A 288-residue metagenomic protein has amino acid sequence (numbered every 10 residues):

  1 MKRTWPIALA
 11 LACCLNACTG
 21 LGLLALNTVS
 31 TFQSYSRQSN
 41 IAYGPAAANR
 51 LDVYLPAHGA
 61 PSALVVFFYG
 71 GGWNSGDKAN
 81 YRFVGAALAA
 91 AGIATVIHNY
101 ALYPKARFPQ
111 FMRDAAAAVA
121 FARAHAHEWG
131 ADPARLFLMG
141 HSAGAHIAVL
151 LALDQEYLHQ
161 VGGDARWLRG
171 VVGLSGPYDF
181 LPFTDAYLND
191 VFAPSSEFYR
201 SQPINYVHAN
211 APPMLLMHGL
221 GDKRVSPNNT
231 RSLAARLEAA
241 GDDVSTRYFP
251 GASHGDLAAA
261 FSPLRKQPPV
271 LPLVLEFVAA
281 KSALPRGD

Functional and structural regions predicted by a protein language model:
T19-G59: N-terminal cap/lid segment of alpha/beta-hydrolase-fold proteins
S30, A46, G176-Y206, P212: Mobile cap/lid helix-loop segments that gate and shape the active-site cleft of serine hydrolases
P61-G71: Short beta-strand element of the alpha/beta-hydrolase
G76-N80, V84, V96-P133, P263-K266: Catalytic nucleophile-loop/oxyanion-hole region of alpha/beta-hydrolase and closely related hydrolase-like folds
A117-A186, F198-Y199: Primarily recognizes the serine-hydrolase "nucleophile elbow" in alpha/beta-hydrolase and SGNH/GDSL folds
L216-H218, D222: Short beta-strand/loop motif that positions the catalytic acidic residue of the alpha/beta-hydrolase fold
K223-N229: Conserved alpha/beta-hydrolase "acid-adjacent" motif
R231, E238-D288: C-terminal catalytic histidine-bearing segment of alpha/beta-hydrolase fold enzymes
